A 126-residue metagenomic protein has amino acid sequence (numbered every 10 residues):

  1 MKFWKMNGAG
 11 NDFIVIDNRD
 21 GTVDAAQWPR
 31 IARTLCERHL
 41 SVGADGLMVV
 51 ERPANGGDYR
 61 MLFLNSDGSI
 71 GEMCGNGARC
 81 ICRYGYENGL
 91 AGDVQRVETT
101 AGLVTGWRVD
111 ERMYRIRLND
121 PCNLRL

Functional and structural regions predicted by a protein language model:
M1-E111: A glycine-rich beta-to-alpha transition motif near the start of alpha/beta enzyme domains, typified by
A26, R125-L126: Short, charged, solvent-exposed linker or helix-capping segments at domain edges/interfaces that act as flexible hinges
V104-P121, R125: A structural-propensity feature for long, helix-poor, extended segments
